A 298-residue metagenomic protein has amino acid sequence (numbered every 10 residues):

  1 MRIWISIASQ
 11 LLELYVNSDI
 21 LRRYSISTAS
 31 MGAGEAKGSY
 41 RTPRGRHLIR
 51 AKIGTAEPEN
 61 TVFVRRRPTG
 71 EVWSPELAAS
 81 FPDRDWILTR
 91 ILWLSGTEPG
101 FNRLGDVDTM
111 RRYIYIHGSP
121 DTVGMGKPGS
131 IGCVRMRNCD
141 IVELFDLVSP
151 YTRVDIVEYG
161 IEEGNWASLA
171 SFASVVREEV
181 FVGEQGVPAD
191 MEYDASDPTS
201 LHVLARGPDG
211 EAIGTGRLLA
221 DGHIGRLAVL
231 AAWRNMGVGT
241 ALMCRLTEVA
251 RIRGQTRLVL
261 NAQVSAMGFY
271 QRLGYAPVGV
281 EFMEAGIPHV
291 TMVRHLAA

Functional and structural regions predicted by a protein language model:
M1, S25-S39, E71-A78: N-terminal post-signal-peptidase region of extra-cytosolic proteins
E57-G160: Exported/periplasmic cell-wall-interacting domains
G160-E192, D197-H202, R206-E211, H223 (+1 more regions): Short amphipathic alpha-helix that is part of the acyltransferase structural core
R177, Y270, Y275: Conserved active-site tyrosine of GNAT-family acetyltransferases
L219-A232: Conserved acetyl-CoA binding element of GNAT-fold acetyltransferases
N235-E248: Conserved acetyl-CoA-binding loop-helix of GNAT-fold acetyltransferases
A250-Q263: Conserved GNAT acetyl-CoA-binding A-motif
V259-N261, A276-V293: Conserved catalytic-core motifs of GNAT/GCN5-like acyltransferases
